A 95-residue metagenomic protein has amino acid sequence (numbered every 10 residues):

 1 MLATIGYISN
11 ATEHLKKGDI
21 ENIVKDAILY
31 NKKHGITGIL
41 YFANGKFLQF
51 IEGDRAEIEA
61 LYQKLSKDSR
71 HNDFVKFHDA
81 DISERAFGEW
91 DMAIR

Functional and structural regions predicted by a protein language model:
M1-R95: Charge-rich, low-complexity N-terminal segments
